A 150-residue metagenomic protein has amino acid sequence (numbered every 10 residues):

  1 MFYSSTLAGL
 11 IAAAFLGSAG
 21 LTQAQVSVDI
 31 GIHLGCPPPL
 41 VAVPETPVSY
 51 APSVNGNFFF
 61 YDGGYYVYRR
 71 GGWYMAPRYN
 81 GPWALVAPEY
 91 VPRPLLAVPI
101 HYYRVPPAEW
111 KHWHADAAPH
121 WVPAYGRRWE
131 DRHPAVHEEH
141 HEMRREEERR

Functional and structural regions predicted by a protein language model:
M1-Q25, R150: Classical secretory targeting signals
V26-R150: Low-complexity segments
